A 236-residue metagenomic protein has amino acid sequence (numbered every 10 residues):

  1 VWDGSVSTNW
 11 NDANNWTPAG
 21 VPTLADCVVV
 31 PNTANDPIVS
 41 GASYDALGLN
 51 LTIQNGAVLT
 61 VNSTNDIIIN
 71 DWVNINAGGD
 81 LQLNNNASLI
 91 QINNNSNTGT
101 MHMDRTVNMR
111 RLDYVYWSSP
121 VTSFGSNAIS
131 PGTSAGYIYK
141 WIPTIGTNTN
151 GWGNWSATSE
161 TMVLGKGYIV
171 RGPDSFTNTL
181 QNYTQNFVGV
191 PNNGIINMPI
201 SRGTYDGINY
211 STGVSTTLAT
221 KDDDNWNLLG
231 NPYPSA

Functional and structural regions predicted by a protein language model:
G4-A236: N-terminal exported-region signature
